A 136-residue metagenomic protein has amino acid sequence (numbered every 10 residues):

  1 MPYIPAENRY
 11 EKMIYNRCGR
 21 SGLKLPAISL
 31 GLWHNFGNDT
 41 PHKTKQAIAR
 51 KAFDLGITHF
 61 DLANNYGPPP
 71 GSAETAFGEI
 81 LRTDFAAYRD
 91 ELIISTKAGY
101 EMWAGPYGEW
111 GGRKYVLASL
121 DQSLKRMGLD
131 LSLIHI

Functional and structural regions predicted by a protein language model:
M1-I93: N-terminal binding-site loop/beta-alpha segment at the start of enzyme catalytic domains that lines or forms
W33-K43, W103-K114: Active-site mouth loops of central-metabolism enzymes
P41-A52, G111-R126: Short, acidic/polar
F53-L55, K97-M102, S119-L120: A short, hydrophobic secondary-structure junction motif
I57, L129-S132: A structural motif
A76-I80, I93, K97, Y115-Q122: Generic beta-strand or strand-like secondary-structure segments
D84-R113: Structural motif corresponding to the early beta-alpha repeats
I134-I136: Conserved small/polar residues in nucleotide/adenosyl-binding loops
